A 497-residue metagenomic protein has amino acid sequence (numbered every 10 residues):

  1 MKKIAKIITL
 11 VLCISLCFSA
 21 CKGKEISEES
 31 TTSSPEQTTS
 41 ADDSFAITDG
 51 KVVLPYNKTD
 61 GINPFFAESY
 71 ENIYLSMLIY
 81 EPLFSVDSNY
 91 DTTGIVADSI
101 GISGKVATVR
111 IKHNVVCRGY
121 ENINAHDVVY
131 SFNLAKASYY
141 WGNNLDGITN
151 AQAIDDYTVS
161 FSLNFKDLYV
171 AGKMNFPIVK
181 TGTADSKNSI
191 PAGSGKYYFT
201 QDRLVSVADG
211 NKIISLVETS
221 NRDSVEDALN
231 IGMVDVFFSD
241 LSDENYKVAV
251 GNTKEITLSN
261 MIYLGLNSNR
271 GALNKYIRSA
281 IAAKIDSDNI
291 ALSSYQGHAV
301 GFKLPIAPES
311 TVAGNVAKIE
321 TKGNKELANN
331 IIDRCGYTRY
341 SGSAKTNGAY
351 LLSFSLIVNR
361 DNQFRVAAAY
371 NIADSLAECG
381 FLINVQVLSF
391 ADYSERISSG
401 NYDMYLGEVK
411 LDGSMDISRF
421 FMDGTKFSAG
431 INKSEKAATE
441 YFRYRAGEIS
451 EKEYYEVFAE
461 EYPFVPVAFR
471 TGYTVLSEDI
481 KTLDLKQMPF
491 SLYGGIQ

Functional and structural regions predicted by a protein language model:
L54, L229, A377-G424: Periplasmic binding protein-like
L54-I102, N133: N-terminal lobe/hinge region of extracytoplasmic solute-binding protein
E68, D98-Y140: Aromatic- and charge-enriched surface segment that lines or borders ligand/interaction sites
G101, V106, W141-A184, Y198 (+1 more regions): Surface-exposed binding/hinge segments that line and control ligand-binding clefts or catalytic entry sites
S162-D223, K325-E326, N330: Gly/Pro-rich hinge or "lid" segments in bacterial periplasmic/extracellular proteins
Q201-R203, D209, S215-N269: Extracellular/periplasmic solute-recognition and catalytic clefts
N274-N371: Append "and occasionally in soluble cytosolic enzymes with long acidic Gly/Pro-rich linkers
N384-Y393, S418-I480, Q497: Extracytoplasmic/peripheral linker and loop segments enriched in polar/acidic and small residues with frequent Thr/Pro
